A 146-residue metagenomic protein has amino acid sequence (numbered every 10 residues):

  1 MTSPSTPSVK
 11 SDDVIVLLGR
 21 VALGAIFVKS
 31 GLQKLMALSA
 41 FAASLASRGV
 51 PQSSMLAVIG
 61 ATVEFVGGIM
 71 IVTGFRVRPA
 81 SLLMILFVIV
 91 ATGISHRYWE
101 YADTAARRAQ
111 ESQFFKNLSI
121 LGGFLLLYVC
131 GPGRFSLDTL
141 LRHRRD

Functional and structural regions predicted by a protein language model:
M1-M36, S53-T62, V66, V72-D146: Extended, low-polarity transmembrane helix blocks
L35-Q52: Membrane-interface interhelical connector segments
